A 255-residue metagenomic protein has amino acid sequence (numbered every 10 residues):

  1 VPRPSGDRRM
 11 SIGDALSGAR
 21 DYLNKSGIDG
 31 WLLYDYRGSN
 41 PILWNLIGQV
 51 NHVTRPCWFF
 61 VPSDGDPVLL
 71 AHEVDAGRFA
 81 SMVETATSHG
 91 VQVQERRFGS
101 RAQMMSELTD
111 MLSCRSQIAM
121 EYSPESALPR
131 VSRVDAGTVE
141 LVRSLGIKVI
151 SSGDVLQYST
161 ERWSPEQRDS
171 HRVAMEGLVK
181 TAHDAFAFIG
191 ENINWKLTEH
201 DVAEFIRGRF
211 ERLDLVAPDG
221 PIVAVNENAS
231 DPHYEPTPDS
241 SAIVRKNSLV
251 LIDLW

Functional and structural regions predicted by a protein language model:
P2-E107, D154, E176, K180 (+1 more regions): N-terminal accessory/capping or targeting/presequence segment of soluble
S11-S17, R96-V216: Flexible, acidic/His-enriched mid-domain "rim/lid" segments that flank
L23, L46, F59, I118 (+2 more regions): Buried hydrophobic positions in well-ordered alpha/beta secondary-structure cores of metabolic enzymes
Y36-R37, Y122-E125, E227-A229: Acidic, glycine-rich active-site loops and adjacent beta-strand->loop/helix elements that engage anionic groups
N40-N51, R130, S151-L156, R162 (+1 more regions): Short catalytic-site patches enriched in acidic/histidine residues that coordinate or position cofactors/metals
P56, D66, S113-Q117, N247: A general structural motif
V61-D66, S144, N226-N228, R245: Short acidic-glycine loop/turn motifs at beta-strand connectors
